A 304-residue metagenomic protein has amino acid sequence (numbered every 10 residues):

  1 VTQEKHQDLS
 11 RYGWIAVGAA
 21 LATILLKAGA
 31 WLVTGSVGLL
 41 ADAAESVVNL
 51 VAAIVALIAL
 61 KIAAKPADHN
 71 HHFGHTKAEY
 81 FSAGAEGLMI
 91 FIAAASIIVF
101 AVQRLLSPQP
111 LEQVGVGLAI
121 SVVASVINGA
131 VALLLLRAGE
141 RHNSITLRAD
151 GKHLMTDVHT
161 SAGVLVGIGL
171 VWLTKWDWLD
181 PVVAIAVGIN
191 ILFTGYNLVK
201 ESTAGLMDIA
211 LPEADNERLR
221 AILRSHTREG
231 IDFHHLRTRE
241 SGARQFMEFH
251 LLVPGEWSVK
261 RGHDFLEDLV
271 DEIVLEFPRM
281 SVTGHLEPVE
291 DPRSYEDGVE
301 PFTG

Functional and structural regions predicted by a protein language model:
V1-A214, R218: Alpha-helical transmembrane cores and adjacent cytosolic helix/loop segments of polytopic membrane transporters
V1-Y12, N70, H75-A78, G195-G304: Peripheral (non-transmembrane) domains and long loops of multi-pass membrane proteins
